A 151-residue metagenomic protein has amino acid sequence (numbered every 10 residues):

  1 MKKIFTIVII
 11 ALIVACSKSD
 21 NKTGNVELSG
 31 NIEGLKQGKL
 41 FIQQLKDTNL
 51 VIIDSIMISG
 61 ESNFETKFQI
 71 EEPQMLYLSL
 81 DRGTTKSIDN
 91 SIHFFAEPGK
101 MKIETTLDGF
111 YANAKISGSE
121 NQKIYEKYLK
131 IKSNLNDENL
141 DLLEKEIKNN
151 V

Functional and structural regions predicted by a protein language model:
M1-K2, S17: Generic cytosolic/nucleocytoplasmic N-terminal low-complexity/intrinsically disordered segments
K2-I9: Sec-dependent signal peptide recognition, specifically the positively charged N-region followed immediately by
L12-A15: C-terminal motif of bacterial Sec signal peptides marking the signal peptidase cleavage site
S17-V151: A non-transmembrane, solvent-exposed segment enriched in polar/low-complexity residues
